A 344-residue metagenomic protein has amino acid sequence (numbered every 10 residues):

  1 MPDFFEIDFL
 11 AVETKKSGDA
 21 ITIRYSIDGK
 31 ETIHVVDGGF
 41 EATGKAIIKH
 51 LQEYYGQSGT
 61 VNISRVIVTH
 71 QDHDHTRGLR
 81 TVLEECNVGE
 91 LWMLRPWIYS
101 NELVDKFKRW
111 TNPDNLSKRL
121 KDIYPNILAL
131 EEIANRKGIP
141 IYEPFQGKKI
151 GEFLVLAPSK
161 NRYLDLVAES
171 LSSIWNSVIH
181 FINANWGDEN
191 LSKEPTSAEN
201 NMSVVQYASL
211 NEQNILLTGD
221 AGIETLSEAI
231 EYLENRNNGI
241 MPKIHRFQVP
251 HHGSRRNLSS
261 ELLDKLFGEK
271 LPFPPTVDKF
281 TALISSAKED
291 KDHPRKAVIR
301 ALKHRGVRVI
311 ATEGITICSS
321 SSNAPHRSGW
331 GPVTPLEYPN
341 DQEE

Functional and structural regions predicted by a protein language model:
M1-S17, Y232, E261-E269, P275-T281 (+1 more regions): C-terminal regulatory/interaction regions
P2-E6, L83-I215, K303, V307-E344: Flexible, acidic/histidine-containing loops and adjacent segments that form or flank the divalent-metal
P2-G56, A198-E224: Conserved beta-strand hairpin/beta-sheet module of binuclear metal-dependent hydrolase folds, prominently
A11, I23, D37, H70 (+7 more regions): Divalent metal-coordination and catalytic microenvironments
S17, E41-A42, Q71-R77, I98-N101 (+5 more regions): Active-site environment of divalent metal-dependent phosphoester hydrolases
E31-T32, K45-M93, R236-R256: Active-site metal-binding motif and surrounding structural segment of the metallo-beta-lactamase
T76-E85, V104, S259-L263, K296: Metal-dependent catalytic neighborhoods of phosphoester/phosphodiester hydrolases
L217, E224-T276, A282-I284: Extended hydrophobic/aromatic segments used for targeting, binding, or gating
